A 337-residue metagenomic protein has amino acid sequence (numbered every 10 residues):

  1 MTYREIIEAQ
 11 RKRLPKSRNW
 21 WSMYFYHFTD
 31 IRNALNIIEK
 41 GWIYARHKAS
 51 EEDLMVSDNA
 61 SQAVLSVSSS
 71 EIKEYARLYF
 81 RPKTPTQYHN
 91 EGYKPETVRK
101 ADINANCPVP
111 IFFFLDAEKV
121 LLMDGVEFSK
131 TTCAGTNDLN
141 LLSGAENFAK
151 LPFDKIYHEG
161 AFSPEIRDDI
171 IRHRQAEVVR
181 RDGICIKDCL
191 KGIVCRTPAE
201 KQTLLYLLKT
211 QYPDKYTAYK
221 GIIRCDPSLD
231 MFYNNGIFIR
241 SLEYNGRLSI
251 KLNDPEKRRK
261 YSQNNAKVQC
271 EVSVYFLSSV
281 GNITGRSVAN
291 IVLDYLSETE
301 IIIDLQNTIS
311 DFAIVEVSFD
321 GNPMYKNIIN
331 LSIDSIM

Functional and structural regions predicted by a protein language model:
M1-M337: Active-site-proximal loop/hinge segments that shape catalytic or ion-binding/gating pockets
